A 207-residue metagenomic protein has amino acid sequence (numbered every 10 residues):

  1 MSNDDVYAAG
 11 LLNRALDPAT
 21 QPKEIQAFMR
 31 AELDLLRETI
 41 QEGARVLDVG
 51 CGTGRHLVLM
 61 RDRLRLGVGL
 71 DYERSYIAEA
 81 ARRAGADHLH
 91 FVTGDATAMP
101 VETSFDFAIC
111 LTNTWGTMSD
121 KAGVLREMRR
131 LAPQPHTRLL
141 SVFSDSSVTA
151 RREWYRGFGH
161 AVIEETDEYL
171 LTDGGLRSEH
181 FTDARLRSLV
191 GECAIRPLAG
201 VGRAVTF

Functional and structural regions predicted by a protein language model:
M1-Q41: Conserved class I S-adenosyl-L-methionine
G43-G50: Conserved class I S-adenosyl-L-methionine
T53-A98: Class I SAM-dependent methyltransferase SAM/SAH-binding core
P100-F107: A short acidic, Gly/Pro-enriched loop at the edge of an enzyme's catalytic core that lines a small-molecule cofactor
F107-D120: A short SAM/SAH-binding and catalytic strip from SAM-dependent methyltransferases
A122-P135: A short glycine-rich, Lys/Arg-flanked "PGG" loop and its adjoining helix->strand segment in the class I
R138-I163: Conserved class I S-adenosyl-L-methionine
D173-C193: Short alpha-helix
